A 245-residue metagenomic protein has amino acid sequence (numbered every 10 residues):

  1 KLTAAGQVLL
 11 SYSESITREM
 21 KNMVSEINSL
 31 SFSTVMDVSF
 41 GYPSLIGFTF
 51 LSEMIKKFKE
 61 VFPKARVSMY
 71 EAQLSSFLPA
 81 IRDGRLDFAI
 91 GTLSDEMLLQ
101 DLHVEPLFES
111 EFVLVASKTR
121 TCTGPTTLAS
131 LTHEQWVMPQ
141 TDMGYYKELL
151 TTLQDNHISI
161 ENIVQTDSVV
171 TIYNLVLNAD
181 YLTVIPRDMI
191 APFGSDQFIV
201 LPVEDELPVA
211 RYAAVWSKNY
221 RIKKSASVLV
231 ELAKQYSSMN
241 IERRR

Functional and structural regions predicted by a protein language model:
K1-F32: Alpha-helical "hinge/linker" immediately C-terminal to small N-terminal DNA-binding modules
T3-G6, F40, A80-R82, L131 (+2 more regions): Hydrophobic residues within well-ordered alpha-helices
S31-F32, L102-W136: Flexible hinge/capping segments at coil-to-helix
V35-E96, T166: Central regulatory/effector-binding core of bacterial HTH transcription factors
T49, C122-T123, E134-N156, I222-V230 (+1 more regions): Secondary-structure junction motif
V61-F62, K147, R187-S195, D205-R245: C-terminal effector-binding regulatory domain of bacterial HTH transcription factors
Q73-L86, T92, Y145-I199: Hydrophobic hinge/microswitch elements
L98-E105, S110, V170-N219: Beta-alpha-beta core module
